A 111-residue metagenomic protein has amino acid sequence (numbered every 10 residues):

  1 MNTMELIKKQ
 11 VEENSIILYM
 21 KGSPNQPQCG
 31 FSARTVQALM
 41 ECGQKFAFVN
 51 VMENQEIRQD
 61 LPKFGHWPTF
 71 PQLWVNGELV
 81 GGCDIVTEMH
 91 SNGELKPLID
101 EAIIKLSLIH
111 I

Functional and structural regions predicted by a protein language model:
T3-E5, R58: Eukaryotic intrinsically disordered and solvent-exposed regulatory patches
K8-K9, T87: Short secondary-structure boundary/capping segments
K9-C42: Local sequence-structure signature of Cys/Sec-based thiol-disulfide redox active-site neighborhoods
L18, L73, G93: Residue-level signature of catalytic and energy-coupling elements of molecular machines, predominantly ATP/GTP-dependent
Q44-R58: Thiol-based oxidoreductase modules, predominantly thioredoxin-like and allied folds used for disulfide exchange
F64-V75, C83-D84: Structural micro-motif
E78-I104: Non-catalytic, surface beta->alpha helical segment in thiol-disulfide oxidoreductase systems
I109-I111: Conserved small/polar residues in nucleotide/adenosyl-binding loops
